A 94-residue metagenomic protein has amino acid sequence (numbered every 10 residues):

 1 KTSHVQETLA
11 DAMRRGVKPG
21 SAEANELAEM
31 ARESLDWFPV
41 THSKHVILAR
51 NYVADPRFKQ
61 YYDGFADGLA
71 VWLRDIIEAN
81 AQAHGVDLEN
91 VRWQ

Functional and structural regions predicted by a protein language model:
K1-Q94: Amphipathic alpha-helical "stalk" segments
